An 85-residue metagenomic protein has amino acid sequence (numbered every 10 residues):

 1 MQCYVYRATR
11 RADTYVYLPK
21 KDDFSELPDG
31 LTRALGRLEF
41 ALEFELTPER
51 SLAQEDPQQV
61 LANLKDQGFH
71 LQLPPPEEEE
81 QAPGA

Functional and structural regions predicted by a protein language model:
Q2-C3, L61: Short, acidic/polar N-cap/turn motifs at the starts of alpha helices
C3-T9: A short beta-strand micro-motif
R7, K20, L73: Pocket-edge structural micro-motifs
R10-T14: Generic N-terminal amphipathic, Lys/Arg-enriched alpha-helix
Y15-K21: Short, contiguous acidic and Ser/Thr-rich linear segments
P19, D29, P76: Surface loops and adjacent helix of pleckstrin homology
F24-S25, D29-L52: Acidic, aromatic-enriched beta-alpha/helix-loop junctions
L42-L46, L52-A85: Helix-rich interaction surfaces within compact, conserved domain-sized segments that mediate assembly or partner
